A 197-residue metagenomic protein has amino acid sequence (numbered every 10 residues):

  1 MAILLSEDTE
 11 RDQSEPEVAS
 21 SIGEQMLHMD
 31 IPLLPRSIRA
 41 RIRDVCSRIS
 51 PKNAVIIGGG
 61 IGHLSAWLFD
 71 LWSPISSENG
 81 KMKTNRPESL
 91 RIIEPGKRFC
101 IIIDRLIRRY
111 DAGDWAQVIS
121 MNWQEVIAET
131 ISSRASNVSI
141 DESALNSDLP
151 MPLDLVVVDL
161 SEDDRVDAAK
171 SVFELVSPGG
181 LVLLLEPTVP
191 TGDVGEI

Functional and structural regions predicted by a protein language model:
M1-Q13: N-terminal auxiliary segments of SAM/dcSAM-dependent transferases
E7-E10, S20-S50: Class I SAM-dependent methyltransferase Rossmann-like catalytic core, especially the SAM/SAH-binding loop
A40, H63, W67, R98: Conserved SAM/SAH-binding loop-helix junction of Class I S-adenosyl-L-methionine-dependent methyltransferases
S50-I61: Conserved class I S-adenosyl-L-methionine
I61-P87: Conserved SAM-binding loop of SAM-dependent methyltransferases across substrates and taxa, primarily the Class I
P95-P152, D163: S-adenosyl-L-methionine
V157-E162: Switch II (G3) loop of P-loop NTPases
D163-I197: C-terminal substrate-binding/active-site "lid" region of AdoMet-derived donor-dependent transferases
